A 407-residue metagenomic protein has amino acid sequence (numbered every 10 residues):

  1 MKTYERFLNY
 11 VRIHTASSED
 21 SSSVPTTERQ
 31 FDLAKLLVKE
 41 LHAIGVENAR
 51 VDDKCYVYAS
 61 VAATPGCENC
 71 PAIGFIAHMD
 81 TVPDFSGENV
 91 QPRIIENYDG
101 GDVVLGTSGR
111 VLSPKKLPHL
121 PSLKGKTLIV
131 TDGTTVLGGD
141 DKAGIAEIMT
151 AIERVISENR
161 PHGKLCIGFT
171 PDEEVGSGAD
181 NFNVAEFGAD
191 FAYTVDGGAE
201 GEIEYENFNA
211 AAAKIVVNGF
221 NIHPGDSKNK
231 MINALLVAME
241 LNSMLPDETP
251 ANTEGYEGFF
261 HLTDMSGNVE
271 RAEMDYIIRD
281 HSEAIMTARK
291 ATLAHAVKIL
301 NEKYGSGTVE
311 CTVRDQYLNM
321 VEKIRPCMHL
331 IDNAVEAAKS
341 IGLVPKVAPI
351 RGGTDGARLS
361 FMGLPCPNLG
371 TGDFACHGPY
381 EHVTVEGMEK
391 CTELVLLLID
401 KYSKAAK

Functional and structural regions predicted by a protein language model:
K2-E28, V130, Y317, F374-G378: N-terminal capping segment at the start of a domain
E19-D20, N48, P161-K164, D247-H261 (+3 more regions): Flexible, glycine/charged-enriched surface loops at secondary-structure junctions
S22-C70, G74-I76, D80, V90: A non-catalytic alpha/beta surface segment that caps or lines the substrate-entry region of metallo-dependent hydrolase
C67-K164, A189: Active-site metal-coordination/substrate-binding segment of hydrolases, especially metallo-dependent peptidases
V103, L117-L120, K126-G139, P171-I299 (+2 more regions): Midchain, well-structured core segments that form catalytic/ion-binding scaffolds
V130-G138, V344-A348, G378-P379: Short pre-catalytic strand/loop immediately N-terminal to key active-site residues, enriched for Gly-Thr
S157, I232-T249, A284-K298, D332 (+3 more regions): His/Asp/Glu-rich mid-to-C-terminal helical/loop segments that flank catalytic regions of hydrolases
L236-N252, F259-H261, T308, L318-C366: Active-site-adjacent substrate-binding region of metalloamidase/peptidase-like peptide-processing proteins
